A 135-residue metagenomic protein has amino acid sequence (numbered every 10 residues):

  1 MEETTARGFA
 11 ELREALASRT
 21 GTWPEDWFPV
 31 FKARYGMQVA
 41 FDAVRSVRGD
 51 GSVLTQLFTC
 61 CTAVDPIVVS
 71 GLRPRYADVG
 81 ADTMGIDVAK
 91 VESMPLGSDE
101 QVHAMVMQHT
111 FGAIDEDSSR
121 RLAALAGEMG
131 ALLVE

Functional and structural regions predicted by a protein language model:
M1-R7: N-terminal "arm"/small-domain region of PLP-dependent enzymes with the aminotransferase-like
A10-S52, P66-V68, Y76: Phosphate-binding glycine-rich loop
R19-T20, S70, S98, M129: Residues at alpha-helix termini
P29-K32, T55, A104-Q108: A short beta-strand submotif of the Rossmann-like class I SAM-dependent methyltransferase core that lines
G36-Q38, C61-V64, D115-S119: Short, well-ordered alpha-helical microsegments
A40-E100: Conserved PLP-anchoring active-site segment centered on the Schiff-base-forming lysine
T83-E135: Active-site phosphate-binding strand-loop segment of PLP-dependent enzymes
